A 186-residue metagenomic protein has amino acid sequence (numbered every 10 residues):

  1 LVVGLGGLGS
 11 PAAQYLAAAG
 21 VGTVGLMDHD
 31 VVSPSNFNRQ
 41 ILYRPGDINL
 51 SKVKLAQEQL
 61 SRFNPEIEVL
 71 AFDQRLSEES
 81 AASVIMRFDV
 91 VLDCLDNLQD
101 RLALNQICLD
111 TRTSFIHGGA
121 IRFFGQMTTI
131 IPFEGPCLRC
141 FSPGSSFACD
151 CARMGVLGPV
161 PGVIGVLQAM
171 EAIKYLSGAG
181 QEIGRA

Functional and structural regions predicted by a protein language model:
L1-R185: Adenine nucleotide-associated cytosolic modules
